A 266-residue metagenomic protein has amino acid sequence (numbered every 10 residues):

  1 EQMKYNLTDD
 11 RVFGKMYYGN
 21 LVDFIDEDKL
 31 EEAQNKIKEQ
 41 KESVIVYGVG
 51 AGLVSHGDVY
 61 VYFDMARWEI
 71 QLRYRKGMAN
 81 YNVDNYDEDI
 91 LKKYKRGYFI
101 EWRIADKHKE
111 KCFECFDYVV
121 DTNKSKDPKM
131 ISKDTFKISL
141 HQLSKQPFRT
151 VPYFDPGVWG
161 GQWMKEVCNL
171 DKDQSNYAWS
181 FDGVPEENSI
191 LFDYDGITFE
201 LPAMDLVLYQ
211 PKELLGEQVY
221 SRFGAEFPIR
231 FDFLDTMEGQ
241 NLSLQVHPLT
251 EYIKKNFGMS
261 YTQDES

Functional and structural regions predicted by a protein language model:
E1-S43: ATP-dependent small-molecule kinase phosphotransfer cores that center on conserved nucleotide phosphate-binding segments
M3, L21, L30-I37, I70 (+4 more regions): Generic structural signal of hydrophobic/aromatic residues within well-ordered alpha-helices of folded domains
I25, K38, Y74, M78 (+5 more regions): Generic secondary-structure transition motif, activating predominantly at the C-termini of alpha-helices
E31-V83: ATP-dependent NMP and nucleoside kinases share a basic, alpha-helical "lid"
A51-G52, K76-I138: Small-molecule kinase domains that catalyze NTP-dependent phosphoryl transfer to phosphate-bearing small molecules
W68-R73, D84-D89, L143-P147, N256-M259: Glycine-rich loops and low-complexity Gly/Arg-rich segments that provide flexible linkers or classic glycine-based
F116-D121, S125-S266: Transition-metal
